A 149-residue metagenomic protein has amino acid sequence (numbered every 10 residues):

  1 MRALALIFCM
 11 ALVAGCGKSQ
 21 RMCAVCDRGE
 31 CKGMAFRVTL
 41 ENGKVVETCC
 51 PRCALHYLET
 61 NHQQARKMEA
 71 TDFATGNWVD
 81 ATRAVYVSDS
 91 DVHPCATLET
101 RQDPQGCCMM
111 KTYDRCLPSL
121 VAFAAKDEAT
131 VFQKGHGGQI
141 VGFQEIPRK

Functional and structural regions predicted by a protein language model:
M1-L4: Positively charged n-region of N-terminal signal peptides that target proteins for export
V13-G15: C-terminal motif of bacterial Sec signal peptides marking the signal peptidase cleavage site
G17-S19: Bacterial signal peptide processing site
C23-C26: Short cysteine-rich clusters marking metal-coordination/redox-active sites
C31-K32: Short functional micro-motifs and their immediate structural scaffolds
K44-A54: Beta-edge loop/turn motif
R52-M68: Short metal-binding segments enriched for Cys and/or His
N77-R148: Beta-strand-rich cores of mature extracytoplasmic or soluble domains
